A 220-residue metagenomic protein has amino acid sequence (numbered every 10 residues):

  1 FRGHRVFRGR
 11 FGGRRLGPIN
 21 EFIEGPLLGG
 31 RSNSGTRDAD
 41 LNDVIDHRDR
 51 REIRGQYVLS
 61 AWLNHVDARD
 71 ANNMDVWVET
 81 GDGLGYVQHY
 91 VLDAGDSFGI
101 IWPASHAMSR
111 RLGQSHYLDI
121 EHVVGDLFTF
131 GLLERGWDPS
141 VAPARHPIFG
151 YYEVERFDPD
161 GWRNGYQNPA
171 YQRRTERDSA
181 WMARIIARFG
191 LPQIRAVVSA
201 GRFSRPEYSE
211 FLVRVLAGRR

Functional and structural regions predicted by a protein language model:
F1-R2, V124: Charged, glycine/proline-rich intrinsically disordered loops and linkers
R2-H65, V78-Y86, R195: ATP-dependent phospho-/nucleotidyl transfer catalytic cores
A61, A68, A94: Catalytic glutamate of the conserved HExxH
V66-A68, G99-I100: Extracytoplasmic/secreted cell-surface and envelope-processing proteins
A68-D75: Hydrophobic residue at the +6 position relative to the catalytic HRD Asp in the kinase catalytic loop
T80-R220: C-terminal catalytic region of ATP-dependent kinase domains
